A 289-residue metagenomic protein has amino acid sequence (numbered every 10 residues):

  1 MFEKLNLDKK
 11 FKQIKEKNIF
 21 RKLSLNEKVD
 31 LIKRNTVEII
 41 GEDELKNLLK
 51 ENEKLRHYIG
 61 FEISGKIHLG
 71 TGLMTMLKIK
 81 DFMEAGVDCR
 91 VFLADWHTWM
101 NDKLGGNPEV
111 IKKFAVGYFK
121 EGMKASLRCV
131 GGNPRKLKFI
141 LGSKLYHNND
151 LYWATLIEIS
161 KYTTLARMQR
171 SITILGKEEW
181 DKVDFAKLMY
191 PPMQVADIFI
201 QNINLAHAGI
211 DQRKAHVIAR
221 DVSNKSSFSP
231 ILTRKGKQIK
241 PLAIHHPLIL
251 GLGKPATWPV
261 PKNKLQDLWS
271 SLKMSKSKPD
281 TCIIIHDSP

Functional and structural regions predicted by a protein language model:
M1-L250, K254-T257: NTP-dependent nucleotidyl-transfer catalytic core
G60-E62, D267, K276: Preference for short coil/turn "hinge" residues that link or interrupt alpha-helices
L252-L268: Short acidic, Pro/Gly- and aromatic-enriched capping/linker segments at domain boundaries
T257, M274-S277: Short linear Ser/Thr-Pro motifs
K276-P289: An anion/pyrophosphate-binding glycine-rich loop and adjacent beta-alpha core in soluble alpha-beta enzymes
